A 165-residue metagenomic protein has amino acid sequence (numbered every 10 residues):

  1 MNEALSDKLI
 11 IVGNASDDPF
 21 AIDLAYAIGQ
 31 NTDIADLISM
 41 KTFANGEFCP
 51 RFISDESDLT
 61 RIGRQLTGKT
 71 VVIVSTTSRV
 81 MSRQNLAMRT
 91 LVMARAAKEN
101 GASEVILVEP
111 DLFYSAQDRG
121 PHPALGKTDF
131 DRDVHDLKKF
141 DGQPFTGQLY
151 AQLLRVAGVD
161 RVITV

Functional and structural regions predicted by a protein language model:
M1-V165: PRPP-associated nucleotide enzymes
